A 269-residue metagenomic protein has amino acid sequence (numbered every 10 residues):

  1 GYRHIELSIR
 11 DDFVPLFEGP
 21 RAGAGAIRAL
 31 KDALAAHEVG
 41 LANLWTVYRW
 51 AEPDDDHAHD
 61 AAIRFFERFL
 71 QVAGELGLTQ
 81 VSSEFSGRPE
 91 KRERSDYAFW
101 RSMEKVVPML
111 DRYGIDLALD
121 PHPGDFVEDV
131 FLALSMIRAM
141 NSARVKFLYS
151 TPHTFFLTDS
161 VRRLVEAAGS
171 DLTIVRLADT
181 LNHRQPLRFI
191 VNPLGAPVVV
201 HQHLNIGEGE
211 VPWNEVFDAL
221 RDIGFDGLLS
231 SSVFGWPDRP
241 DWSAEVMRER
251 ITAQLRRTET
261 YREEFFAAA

Functional and structural regions predicted by a protein language model:
G1, P20-N43, E67-G77, E104-R112 (+3 more regions): Acidic (Asp/Glu)-rich catalytic clusters
H4-I5, L44, E104-E210, E259-F266: Acidic/histidine-rich catalytic cores of soluble enzymes
I5-L7, L41-T46, L78-F85, L117-D120 (+1 more regions): Short beta-strand segments at enzyme active-site cores
E6-L34, S86-K91: Glycine-rich, proline-tolerant flexible connector loops at the mouths of alpha/beta enzymes
D12-F17, W50-D55, P89-E93, F156-L157 (+1 more regions): A short acidic, helix-capping loop that chelates divalent metal ions and anchors anionic groups
A33-A36, W50-F147, Q254, F265: Active-site acidic/histidine proton-transfer and metal-coordination neighborhood in alpha/beta enzyme cores
L228-V246: A short, acidic, flexible beta-alpha connecting loop/helix-capping segment that sits on the rim of active
D241-A269: C-terminal helical cap(s) of enzyme catalytic domains, especially alpha/beta-barrels
